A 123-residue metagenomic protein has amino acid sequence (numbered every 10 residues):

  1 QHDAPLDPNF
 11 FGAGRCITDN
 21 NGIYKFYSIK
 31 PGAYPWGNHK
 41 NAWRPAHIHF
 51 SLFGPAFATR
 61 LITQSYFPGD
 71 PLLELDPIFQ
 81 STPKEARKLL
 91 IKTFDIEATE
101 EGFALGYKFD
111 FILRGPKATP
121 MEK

Functional and structural regions predicted by a protein language model:
Q1-K123: Beta-strand-dominated extracellular/periplasmic modules and repeats in secreted or surface-exposed proteins
